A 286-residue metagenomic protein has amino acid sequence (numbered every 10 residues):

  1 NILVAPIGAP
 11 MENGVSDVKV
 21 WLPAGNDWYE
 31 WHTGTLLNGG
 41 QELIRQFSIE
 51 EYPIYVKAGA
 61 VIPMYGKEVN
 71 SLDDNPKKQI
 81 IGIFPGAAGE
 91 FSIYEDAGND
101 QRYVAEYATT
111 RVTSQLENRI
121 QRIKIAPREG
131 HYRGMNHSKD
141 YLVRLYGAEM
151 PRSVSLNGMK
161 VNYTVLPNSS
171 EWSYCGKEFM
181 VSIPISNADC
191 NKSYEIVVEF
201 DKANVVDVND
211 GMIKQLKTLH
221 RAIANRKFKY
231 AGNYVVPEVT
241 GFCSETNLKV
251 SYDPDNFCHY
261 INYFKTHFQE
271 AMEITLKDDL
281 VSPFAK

Functional and structural regions predicted by a protein language model:
N1-M159, N191: Catalytic core of carbohydrate-active enzymes
T33-T35, I44, I83, T109-S114 (+6 more regions): Residue-identity detector for threonine
D96, C175, V281-S282: Helix N-terminus capping/helix-initiation residues
M159-D189: Extracellular/luminal ectodomains and secreted, surface-exposed scaffolds of diverse proteins
N191, E199-K286: Mature N-terminal, pre-catalytic/accessory segment of carbohydrate-active enzymes
